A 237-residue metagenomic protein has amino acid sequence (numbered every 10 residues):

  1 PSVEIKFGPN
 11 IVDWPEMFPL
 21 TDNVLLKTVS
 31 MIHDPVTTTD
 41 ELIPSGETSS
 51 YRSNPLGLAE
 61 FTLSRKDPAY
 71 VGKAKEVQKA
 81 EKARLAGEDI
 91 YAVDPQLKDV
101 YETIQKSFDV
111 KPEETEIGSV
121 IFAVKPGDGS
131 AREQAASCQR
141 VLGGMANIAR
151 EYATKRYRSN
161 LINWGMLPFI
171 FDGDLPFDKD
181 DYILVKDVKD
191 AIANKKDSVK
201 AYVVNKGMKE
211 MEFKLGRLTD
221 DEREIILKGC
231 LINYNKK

Functional and structural regions predicted by a protein language model:
P1-K237: Fe-S-dependent hydro-lyases/dehydratases of central metabolism
